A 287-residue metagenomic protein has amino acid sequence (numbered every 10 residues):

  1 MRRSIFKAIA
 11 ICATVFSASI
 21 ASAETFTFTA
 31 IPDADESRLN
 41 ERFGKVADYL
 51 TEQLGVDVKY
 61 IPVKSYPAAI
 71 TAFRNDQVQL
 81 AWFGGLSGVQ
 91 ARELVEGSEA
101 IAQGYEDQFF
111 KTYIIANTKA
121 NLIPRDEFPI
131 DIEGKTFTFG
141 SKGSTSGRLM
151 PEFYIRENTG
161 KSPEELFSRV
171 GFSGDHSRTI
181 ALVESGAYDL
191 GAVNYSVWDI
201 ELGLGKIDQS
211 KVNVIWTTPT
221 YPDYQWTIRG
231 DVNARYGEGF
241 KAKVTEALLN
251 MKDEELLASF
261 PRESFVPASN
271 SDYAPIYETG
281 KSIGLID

Functional and structural regions predicted by a protein language model:
E24-S37, V58-I61, G134-T138: Short, well-ordered beta-strand elements
T27-P32, E106-Y113, K206-R235, G239-T245 (+1 more regions): Periplasmic-binding protein-like
E36-D57: Short, polar/charged alpha-helical segment
T51-I61, Q77, N158-F172, D208-K211: A local structural motif
Y60-T71, G84-L86, P163-A181, P222: Short helix-initiation/N-cap motifs at beta->coil->alpha
W82-V95, R156-E157, L182-S185, D189-Q209: A ligand-binding cleft/hinge motif common to bilobed small-molecule-binding domains
G104-G160: A conserved helix-loop-strand patch within extracytoplasmic ligand-binding domains of the periplasmic binding
T136-E157, A242-D287: Ligand-binding clefts/hinges and TM-proximal coupling segments of bilobed small-molecule sensing domains
